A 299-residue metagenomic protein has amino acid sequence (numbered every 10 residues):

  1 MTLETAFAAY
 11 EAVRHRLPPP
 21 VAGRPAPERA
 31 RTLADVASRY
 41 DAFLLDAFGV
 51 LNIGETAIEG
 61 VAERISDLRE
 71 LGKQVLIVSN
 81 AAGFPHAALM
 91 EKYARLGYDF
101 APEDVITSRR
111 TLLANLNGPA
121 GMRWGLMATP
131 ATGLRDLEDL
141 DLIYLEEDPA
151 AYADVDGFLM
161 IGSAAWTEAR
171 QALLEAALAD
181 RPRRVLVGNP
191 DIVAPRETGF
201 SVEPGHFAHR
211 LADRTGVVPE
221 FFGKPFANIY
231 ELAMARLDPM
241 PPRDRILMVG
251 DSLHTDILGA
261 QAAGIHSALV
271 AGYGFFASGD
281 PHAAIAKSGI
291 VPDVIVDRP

Functional and structural regions predicted by a protein language model:
M1-L45, I53-T56, A62-K73, F84-I106 (+1 more regions): Asp-based, Mg2+/Mn2+-dependent phosphohydrolase catalytic module
G49: Receiver (REC) domain active-site loop signature in two-component systems and cognate sites in sensor histidine kinases
V75-V78: Short glycine-rich or small-residue beta-strand-to-loop segments that form or flank ligand, phosphate, metal/Fe-S
A81: Conserved phosphate/oxyanion-binding catalytic-loop motifs
